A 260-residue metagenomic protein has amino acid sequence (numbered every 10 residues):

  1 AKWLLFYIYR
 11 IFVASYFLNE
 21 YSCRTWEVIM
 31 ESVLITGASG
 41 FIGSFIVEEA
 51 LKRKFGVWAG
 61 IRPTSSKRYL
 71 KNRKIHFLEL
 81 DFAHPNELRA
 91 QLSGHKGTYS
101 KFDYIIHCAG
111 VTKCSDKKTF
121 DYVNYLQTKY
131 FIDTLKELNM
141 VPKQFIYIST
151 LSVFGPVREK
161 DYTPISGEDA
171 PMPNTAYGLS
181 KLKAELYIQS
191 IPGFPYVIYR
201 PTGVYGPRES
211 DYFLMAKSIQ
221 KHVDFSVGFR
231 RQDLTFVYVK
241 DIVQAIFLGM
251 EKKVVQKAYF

Functional and structural regions predicted by a protein language model:
V33-R53: N-terminal Rossmann NAD(P)H-binding glycine-rich loop of SDR-like oxidoreductase domains
D81-Y125, P156: NAD(P)H-binding glycine-rich loop region in Rossmannoid oxidoreductase-like domains and their noncatalytic homologs
T119-Y130, L179-S180, V237: Glycine-rich NAD(P)-binding loop of the Rossmann-fold in SDR/ketoreductase-type enzymes
Y130-A176, V197: Conserved Rossmann-fold NAD(P)-dependent oxidoreductase catalytic core, especially the SDR/UDP-sugar
M172-V197: Active-site Tyr-X1-5-Lys
L182, F194, Y205-L214, L248-F260: Glycine/proline-rich active-site loop of Rossmann-fold NAD(P)-dependent oxidoreductases
T202-E209, F229-V239: Glycine-rich "substrate-gating" loop/helix at the edge of Rossmann-like oxidoreductase active sites
A216-D224, F236-F260: Alpha-helical substrate-binding/gating segment
